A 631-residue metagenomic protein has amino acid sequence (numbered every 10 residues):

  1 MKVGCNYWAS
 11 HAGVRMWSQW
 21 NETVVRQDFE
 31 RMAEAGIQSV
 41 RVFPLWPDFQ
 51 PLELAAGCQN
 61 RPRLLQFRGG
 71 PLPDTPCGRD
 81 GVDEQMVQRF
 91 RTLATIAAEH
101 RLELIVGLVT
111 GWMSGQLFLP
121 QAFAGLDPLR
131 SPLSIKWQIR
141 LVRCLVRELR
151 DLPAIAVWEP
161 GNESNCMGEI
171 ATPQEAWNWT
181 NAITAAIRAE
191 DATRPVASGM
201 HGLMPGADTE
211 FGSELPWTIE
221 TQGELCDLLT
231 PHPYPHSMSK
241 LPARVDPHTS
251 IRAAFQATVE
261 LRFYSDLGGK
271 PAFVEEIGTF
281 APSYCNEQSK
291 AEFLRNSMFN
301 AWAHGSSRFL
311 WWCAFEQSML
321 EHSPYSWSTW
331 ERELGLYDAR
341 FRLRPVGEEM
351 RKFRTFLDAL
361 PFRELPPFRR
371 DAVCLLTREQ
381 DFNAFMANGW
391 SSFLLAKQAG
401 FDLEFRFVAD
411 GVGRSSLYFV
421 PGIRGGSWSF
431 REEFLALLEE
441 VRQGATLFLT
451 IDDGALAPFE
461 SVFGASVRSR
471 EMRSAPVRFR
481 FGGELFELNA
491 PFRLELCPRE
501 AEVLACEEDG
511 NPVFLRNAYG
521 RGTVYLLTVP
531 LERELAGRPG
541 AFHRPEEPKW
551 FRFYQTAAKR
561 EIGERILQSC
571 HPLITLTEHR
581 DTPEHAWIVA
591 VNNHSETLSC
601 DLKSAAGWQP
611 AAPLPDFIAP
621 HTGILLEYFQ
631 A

Functional and structural regions predicted by a protein language model:
M1-C226, E292-F293, W327: Active-site mouth of glycoside hydrolases
K2-N6, S39-P44, L104-G107, A156-P160 (+8 more regions): Structural recognition of the beta-strand scaffold that forms the well-ordered cores of secreted hydrolase catalytic
V24-D28, R140-V146, G206-E220, A254-Y264 (+3 more regions): Alpha-helical scaffolding within the catalytic cores of extracellular/periplasmic polymer-degrading hydrolases
Q174-N178, A182-T184, D191-P282, E316 (+1 more regions): Glycoside hydrolase catalytic-domain groove-lining segments
I277, P282, K290-S326: Substrate-binding cleft of secreted/luminal carbohydrate-active enzymes
A314-D371: Aromatic-rich peripheral "rim/lid" segments of glycoside hydrolase catalytic domains that contact and position glycan
E348-L417: Aromatic-Pro/Gly-enriched surface loop or interdomain linker that acts as a lid/target-recognition segment
G425-A631: A conserved amphipathic helix/loop scaffold that creates a polar/acidic microenvironment used either to coordinate
